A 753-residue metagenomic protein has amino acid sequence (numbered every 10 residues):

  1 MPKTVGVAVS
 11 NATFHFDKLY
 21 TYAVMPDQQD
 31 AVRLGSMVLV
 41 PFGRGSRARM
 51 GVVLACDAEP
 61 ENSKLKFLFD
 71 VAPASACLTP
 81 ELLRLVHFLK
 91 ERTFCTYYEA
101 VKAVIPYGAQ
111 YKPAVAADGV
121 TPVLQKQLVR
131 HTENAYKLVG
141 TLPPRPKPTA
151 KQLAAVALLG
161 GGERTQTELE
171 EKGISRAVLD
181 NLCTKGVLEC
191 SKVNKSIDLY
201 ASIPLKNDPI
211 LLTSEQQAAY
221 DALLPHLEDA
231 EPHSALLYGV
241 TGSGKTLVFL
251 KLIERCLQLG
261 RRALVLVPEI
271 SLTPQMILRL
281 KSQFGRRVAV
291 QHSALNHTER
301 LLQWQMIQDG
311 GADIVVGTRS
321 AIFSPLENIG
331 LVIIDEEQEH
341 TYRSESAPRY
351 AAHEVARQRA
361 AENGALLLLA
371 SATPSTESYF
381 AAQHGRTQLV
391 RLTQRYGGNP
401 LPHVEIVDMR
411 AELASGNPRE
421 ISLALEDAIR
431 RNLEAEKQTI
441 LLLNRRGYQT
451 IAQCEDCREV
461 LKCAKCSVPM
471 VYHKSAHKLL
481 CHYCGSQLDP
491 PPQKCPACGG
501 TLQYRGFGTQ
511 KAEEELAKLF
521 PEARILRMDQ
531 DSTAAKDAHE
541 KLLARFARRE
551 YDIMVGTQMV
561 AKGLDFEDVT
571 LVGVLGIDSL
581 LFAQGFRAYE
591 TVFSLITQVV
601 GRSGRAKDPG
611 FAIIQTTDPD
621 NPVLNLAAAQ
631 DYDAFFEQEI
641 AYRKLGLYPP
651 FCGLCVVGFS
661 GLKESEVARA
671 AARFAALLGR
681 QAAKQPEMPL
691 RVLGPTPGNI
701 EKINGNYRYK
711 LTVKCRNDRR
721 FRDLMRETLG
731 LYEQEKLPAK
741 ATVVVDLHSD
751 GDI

Functional and structural regions predicted by a protein language model:
M1-S371, Q383-N399, Q681, R719-I753: Accessory, non-ATPase domains that flank or precede helicase/AAA+ motor cores in DNA-metabolism machines
P2-T4, D17, S46, E436 (+4 more regions): A general secondary-structure signal for short beta-strands and their flanking turns/coil in non-transmembrane regions
T4, V32-L34, F520, E666-R680: A short, contiguous, amphipathic alpha-helix enriched in charged residues
T13, F520-A523, L678-R691, E735-K740: Short secondary-structure junctions
A55-D57, I105, K192-N194, L443-R445 (+4 more regions): A general secondary-structure junction signal
P60-S75, G698, K702-K714: Solvent-exposed, membrane-proximal periplasmic/extracellular interface segments of envelope transport and secretion
K206-T213, Q217, A230-A668, R680 (+3 more regions): Inter-lobe coupling/hinge segments of SF2-like helicase ATPases
A676, R680, Q685-I703, V743-I753: A carboxyl-terminal module marker
